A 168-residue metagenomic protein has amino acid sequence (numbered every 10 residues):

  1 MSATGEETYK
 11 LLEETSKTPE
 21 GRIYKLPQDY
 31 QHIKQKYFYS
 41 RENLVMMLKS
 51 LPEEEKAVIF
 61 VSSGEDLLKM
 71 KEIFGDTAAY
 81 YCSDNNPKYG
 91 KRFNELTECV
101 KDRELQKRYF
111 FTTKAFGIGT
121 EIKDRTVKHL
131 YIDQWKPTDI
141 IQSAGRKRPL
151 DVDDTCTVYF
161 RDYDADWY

Functional and structural regions predicted by a protein language model:
M1-E6, V61-G64, F111-A115, D162: A short beta-strand-to-loop transition that corresponds to the Sensor-1 phosphate-sensing loop of AAA+ P-loop ATPases
S2-S50: Interdomain hinge/linker at the junction between the two RecA-like core domains of SF2 helicases
M47-F74: Conserved strand-helix element at the start of the C-terminal RecA-like helicase core
S62-E65, A79-L96, T113-G117: Conserved helicase motor
R103-G119: Conserved two-lobed SF2 helicase motor
F111, T120-D133, C156-V158: A short beta-strand element within the Helicase C-terminal
D133-T157: Conserved SF2 helicase motif VI
V152-Y168: C-terminal helicase lobe and adjacent C-terminal extensions/tails of nucleic-acid helicase motors
